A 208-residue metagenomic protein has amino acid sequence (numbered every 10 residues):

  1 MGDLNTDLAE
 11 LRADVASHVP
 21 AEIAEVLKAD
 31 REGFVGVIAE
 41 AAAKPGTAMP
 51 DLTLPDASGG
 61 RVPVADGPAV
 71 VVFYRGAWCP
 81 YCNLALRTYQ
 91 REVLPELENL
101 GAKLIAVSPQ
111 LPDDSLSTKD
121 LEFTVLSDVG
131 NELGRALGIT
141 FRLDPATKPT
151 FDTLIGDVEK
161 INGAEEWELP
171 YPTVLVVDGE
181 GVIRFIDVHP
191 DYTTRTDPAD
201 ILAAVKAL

Functional and structural regions predicted by a protein language model:
M1-L208: Chalcogenol-based redox active-site neighborhoods
